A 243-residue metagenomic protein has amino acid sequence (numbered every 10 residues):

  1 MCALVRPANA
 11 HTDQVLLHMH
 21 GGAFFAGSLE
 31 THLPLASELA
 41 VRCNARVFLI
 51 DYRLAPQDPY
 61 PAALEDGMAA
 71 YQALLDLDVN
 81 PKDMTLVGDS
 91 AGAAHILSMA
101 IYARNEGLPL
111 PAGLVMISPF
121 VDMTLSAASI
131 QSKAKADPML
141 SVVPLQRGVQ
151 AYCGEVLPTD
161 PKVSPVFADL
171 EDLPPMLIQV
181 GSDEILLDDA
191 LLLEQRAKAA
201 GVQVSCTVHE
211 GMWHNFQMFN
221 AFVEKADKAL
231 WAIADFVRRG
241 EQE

Functional and structural regions predicted by a protein language model:
M1-E243: Alpha/beta-hydrolase superfamily serine-hydrolase fold, recognizing
